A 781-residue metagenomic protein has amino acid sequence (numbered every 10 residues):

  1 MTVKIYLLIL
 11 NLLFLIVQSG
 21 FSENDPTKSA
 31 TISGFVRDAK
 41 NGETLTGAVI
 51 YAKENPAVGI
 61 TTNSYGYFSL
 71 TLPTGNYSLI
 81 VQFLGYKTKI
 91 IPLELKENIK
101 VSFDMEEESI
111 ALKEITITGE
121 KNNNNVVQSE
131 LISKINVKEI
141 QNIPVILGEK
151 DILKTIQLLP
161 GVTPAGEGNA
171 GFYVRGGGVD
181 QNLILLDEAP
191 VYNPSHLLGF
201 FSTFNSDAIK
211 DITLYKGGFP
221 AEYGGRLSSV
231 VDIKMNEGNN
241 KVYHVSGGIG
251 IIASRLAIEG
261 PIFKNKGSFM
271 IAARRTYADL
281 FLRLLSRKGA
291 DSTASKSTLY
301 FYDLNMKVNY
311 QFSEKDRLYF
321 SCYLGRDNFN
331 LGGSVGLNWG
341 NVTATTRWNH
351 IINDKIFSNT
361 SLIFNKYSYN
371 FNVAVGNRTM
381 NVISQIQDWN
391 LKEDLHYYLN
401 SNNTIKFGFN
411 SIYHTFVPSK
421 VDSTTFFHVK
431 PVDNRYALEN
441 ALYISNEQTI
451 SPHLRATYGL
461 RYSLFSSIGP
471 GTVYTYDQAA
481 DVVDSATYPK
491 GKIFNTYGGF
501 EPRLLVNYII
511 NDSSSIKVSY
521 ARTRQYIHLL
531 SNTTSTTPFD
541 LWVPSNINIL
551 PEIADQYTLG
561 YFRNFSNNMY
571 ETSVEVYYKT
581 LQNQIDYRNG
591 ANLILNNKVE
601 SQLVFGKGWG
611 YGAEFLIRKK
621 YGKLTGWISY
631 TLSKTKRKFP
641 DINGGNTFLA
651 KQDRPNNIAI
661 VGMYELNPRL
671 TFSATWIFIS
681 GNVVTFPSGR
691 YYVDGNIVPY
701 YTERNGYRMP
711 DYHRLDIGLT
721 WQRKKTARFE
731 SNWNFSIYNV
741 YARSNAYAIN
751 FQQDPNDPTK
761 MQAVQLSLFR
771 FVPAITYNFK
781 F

Functional and structural regions predicted by a protein language model:
N24, F35-R37, A48-K53, Q82-Y86 (+4 more regions): Short, acidic, small-residue-rich periplasmic hinge/interaction motif at the N-terminus of Gram-negative outer-membrane
N55-Y67, G499: Short, acidic Ser/Thr/Gly-rich low-complexity loop/linker segments typical of extracellular and cell-surface proteins
K87, T118-F219, N236-E237, A253: Periplasmic N-terminal accessory/gating domains of Gram-negative outer-membrane beta-barrel systems
F281, R669, F678-G695, Y712-R714 (+1 more regions): C-terminal beta-signal and adjacent terminal beta-strands/loops of Gram-negative outer-membrane beta-barrel proteins
S368, T415-T424, S466-V483, D512-Q556 (+3 more regions): Surface-exposed extracellular loop regions of Gram-negative outer-membrane beta-barrel proteins, predominantly
D388-K392, E439-A441, P544-L550, Q556 (+3 more regions): Outer membrane beta-barrel strand-and-loop segments of large Gram-negative receptors, especially TonB-dependent
G408-S515, Y526, D641-G645: Signature of Gram-negative outer-membrane beta-barrel scaffolds
Y577-T580, V599-S688: Gram-negative outer-membrane beta-barrel transporters
